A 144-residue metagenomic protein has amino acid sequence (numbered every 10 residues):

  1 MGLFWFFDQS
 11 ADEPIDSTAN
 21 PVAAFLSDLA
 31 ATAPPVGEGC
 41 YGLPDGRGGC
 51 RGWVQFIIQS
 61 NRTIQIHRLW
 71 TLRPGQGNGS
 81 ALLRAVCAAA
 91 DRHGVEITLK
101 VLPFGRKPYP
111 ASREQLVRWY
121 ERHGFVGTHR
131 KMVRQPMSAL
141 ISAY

Functional and structural regions predicted by a protein language model:
M1-E13, M137-Y144: Short intrinsically disordered terminal tails
F6-T63: Glycine-rich short-loop/terminal segments
P44-R47, H67-R73, Q135-S138: Secondary-structure transition/turn motif
Q59-R73, K100: Conserved acetyl-CoA binding element of GNAT-fold acetyltransferases
G75-A90: Conserved acetyl-CoA-binding loop-helix of GNAT-fold acetyltransferases
A88-P108: Conserved GNAT acetyl-CoA-binding A-motif
P103-H129: Conserved active-site alpha-helix within GNAT-family acetyltransferase domains
H123-S142: Active-site/acyl-donor-binding loops of N-acyltransferases
